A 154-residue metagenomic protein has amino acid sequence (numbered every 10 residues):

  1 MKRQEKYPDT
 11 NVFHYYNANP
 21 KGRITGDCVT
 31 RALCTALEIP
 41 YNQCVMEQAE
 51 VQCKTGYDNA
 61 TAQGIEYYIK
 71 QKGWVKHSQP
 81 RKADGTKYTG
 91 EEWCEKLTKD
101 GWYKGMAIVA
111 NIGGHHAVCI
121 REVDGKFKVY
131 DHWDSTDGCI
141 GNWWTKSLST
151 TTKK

Functional and structural regions predicted by a protein language model:
M1-H77: Active-site nucleophile-adjacent alpha helix/oxyanion-hole segment immediately C-terminal to the catalytic cysteine
T30-L37, V118-I120, D124-K126: Generic hydrophobic secondary-structure signal
V51-H115, R121-G141: Conserved active-site-adjacent core of cysteine acyl-enzyme catalytic domains
G141-K154: Charged phosphate-binding loop/patch that engages nucleotide di/tri-phosphates or the phosphate backbone of nucleic
